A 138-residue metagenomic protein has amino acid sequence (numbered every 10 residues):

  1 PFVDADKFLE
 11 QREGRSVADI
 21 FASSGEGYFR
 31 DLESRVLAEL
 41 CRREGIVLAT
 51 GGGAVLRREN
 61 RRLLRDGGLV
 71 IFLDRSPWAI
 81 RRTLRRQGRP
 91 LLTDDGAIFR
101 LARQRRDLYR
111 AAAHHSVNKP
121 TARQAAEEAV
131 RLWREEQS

Functional and structural regions predicted by a protein language model:
P1-F2, I46-V47, G68-I71: Hydrophobic anchor at the start of a short beta-strand that flanks the dinucleotide cofactor-binding loop
D4-L63, W78, L108: ATP-dependent small-molecule kinase phosphotransfer cores that center on conserved nucleotide phosphate-binding segments
R35-V36, E59-N60, A97, Q104 (+1 more regions): Short acidic active-site motifs
R43, L69, Q104-S138: NTP-dependent small-molecule kinase module
A49, F72-D74, S116-N118: Conserved beta-strand segments of the P-loop GTPase G domain that flank and frequently precede/overlap
E59-R62, R82-R86, A129-V130: Short amphipathic alpha-helical segments
D66-D107: A glycine- and Lys/Arg-enriched "phosphate-lid" helix/loop adjacent to the NTP-binding pocket of small-molecule kinases
